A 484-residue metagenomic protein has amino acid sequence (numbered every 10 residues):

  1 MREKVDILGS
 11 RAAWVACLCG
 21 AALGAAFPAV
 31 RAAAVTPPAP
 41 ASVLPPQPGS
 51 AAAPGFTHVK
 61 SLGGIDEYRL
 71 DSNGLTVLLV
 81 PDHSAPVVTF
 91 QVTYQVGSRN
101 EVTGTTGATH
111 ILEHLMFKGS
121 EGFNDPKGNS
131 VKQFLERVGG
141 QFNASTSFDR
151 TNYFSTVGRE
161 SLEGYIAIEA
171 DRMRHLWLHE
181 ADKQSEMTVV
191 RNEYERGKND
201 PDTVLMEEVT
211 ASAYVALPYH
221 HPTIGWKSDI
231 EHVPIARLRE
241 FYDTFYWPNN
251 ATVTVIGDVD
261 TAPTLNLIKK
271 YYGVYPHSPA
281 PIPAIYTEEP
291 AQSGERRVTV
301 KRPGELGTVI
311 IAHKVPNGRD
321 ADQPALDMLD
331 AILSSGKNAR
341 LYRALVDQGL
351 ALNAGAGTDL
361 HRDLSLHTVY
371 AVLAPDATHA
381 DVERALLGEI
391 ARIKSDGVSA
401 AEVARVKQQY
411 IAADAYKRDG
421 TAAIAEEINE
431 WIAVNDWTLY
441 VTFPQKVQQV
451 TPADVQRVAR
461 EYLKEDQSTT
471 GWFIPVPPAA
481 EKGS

Functional and structural regions predicted by a protein language model:
M1-S10: N-terminal secretory signal peptides that target proteins for export/translocation
R2, A33-P45, D71, N129-P281 (+3 more regions): Charge-rich, well-structured scaffold segments of protease-associated domains
A13-A26: Bacterial N-terminal signal peptides
F27-A32: Sec/Tat signal peptide C-region and signal peptidase I cleavage site
G49-Y94: Mature N-terminal segment immediately following signal peptide/propeptide cleavage in secreted/periplasmic
P81-S84, E305, G483: Peptidyl-prolyl cis-trans isomerase
T89-S155, H221-T223, S335-A351, D363: M16/MPP (pitrilysin/insulinase) zinc-metallopeptidase core fold and M16-derived inactive scaffolds
A211, A280-N338: His/Glu-based metal-binding/catalytic segments typifying zinc-dependent metallopeptidases
